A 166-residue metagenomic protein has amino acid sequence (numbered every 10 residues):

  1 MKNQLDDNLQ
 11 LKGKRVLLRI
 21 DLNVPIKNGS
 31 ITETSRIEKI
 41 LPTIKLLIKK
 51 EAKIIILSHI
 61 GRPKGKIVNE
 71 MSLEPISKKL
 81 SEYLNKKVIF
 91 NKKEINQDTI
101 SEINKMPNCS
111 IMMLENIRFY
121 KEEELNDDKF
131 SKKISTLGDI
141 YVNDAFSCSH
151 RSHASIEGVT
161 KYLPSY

Functional and structural regions predicted by a protein language model:
M1-Y166: Active-site loop-to-helix "anion-binding N-cap" substructures in soluble metabolic enzymes
